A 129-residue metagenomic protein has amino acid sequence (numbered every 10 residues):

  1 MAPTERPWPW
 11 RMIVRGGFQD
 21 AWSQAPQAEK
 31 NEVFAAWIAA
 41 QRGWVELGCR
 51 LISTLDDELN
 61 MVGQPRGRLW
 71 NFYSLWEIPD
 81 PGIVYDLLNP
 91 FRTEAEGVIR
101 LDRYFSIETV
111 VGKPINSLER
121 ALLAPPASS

Functional and structural regions predicted by a protein language model:
M1-W70, I78-V84, V110-S129: Short S/T/G/P-rich N-terminal loop/turn motif that feeds into the first structured element of a domain
S74: Conserved, mostly hydrophobic/aromatic
F91-D102: A common structural junction motif
R103-V111: A short, structured active-site edge motif that brings together acidic residues
